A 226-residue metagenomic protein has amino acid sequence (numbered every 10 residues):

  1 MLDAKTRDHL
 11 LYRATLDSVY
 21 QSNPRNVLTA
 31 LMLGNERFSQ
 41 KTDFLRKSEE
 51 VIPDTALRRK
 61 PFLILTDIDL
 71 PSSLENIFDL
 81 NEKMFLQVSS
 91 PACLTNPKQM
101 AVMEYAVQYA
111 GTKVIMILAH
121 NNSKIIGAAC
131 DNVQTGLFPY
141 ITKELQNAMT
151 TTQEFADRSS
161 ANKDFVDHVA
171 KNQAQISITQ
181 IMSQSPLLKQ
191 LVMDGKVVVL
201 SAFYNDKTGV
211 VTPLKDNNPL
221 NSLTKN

Functional and structural regions predicted by a protein language model:
M1-R58, K83, A92-A101, Q108-A110 (+1 more regions): Divalent-metal-activated hydrolytic enzyme cores
R59-I126: Small-residue-enriched, tightly packed secondary-structure blocks
